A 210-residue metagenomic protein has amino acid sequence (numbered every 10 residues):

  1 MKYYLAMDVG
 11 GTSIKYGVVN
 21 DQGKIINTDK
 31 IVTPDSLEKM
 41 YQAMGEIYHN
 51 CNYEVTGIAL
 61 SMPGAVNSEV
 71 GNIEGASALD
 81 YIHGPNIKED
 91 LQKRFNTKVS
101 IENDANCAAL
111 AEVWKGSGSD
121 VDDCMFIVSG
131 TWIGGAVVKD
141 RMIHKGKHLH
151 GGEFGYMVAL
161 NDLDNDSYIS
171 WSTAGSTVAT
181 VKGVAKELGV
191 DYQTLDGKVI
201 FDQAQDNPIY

Functional and structural regions predicted by a protein language model:
Y3-Q42, N72-I73, I143, L149-F154 (+1 more regions): Short glycine-rich, Thr/Ser-proximal phosphate-binding strand/loop in the N-terminal lobe of ATP-dependent enzymes
Y4-D8, G57-A59, C124-V128, G134: Short glycine-aspartate micro-motif
G17, L37, R94, S100 (+1 more regions): Glycine/GP-enriched mid-protein hinge/lid loop-to-helix segment characteristic of carbohydrate kinases
V18-V19, N52, G71-E74, V113-W114 (+1 more regions): Short amphipathic alpha-helical segments
N20-I25, V66-V70, F95, L195-K198: Short, basic/glycine-rich phosphate-binding loops at helix/coil junctions that contact nucleotide phosphates
L37-Q42, T56-G57, N67-D123: Glycine-rich phosphate-binding loop and adjoining helix at the ATP-binding site of ATP-dependent phosphoryl-transfer
M40-N52: Conserved active-site "lid/cap" helical segment
P63-V66, G130-W132: Short glycine-rich anion-binding loops that position phosphate/pyrophosphate groups of nucleotides and phosphorylated
